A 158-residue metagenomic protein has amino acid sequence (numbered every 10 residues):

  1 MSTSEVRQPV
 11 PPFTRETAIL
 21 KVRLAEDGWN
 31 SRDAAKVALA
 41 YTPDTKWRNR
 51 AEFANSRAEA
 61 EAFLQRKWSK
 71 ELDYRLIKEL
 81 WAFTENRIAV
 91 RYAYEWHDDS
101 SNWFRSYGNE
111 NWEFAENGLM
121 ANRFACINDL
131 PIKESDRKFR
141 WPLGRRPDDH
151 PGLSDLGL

Functional and structural regions predicted by a protein language model:
M1-P43, L153-L158: Short, low-complexity N-terminal intrinsically disordered segments enriched in polar/charged residues
S2-F13, A62, W68-L158: A beta-strand edge to alpha-helix "cap/lid" segment located at domain peripheries
T17-L20, A34-I88: A solvent-exposed, acidic/Ser-Thr-rich amphipathic alpha-helical stretch
